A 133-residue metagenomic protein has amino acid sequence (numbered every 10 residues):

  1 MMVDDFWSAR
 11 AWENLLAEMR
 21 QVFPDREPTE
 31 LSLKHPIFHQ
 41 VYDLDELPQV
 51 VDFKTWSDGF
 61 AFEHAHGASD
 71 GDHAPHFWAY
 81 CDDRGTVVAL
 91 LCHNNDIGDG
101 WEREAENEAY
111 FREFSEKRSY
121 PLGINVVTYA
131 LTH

Functional and structural regions predicted by a protein language model:
M1-D4, E27-E30, V88-L91: Structural recognition of the beta-strand scaffold that forms the well-ordered cores of secreted hydrolase catalytic
M1-E13: Short alpha-beta junction capping motif
D5-S8, S32, N94-D96: A mature extracytoplasmic/lumenal domain signature
A11-E18, S119-G123: Stable alpha-helical elements in mature extracytoplasmic
Q21-V22, Y80-G85, Y120: Extracellular/periplasmic catalytic domains that process cell-envelope and extracellular macromolecules
V22-G71, G85-T86: Acidic, glycine-rich loop-and-strand cores that form catalytic or ligand-binding grooves in diverse globular domains
D72-D82, T86-A89: Short, surface-exposed beta-strand/loop micro-motifs that present aromatic residues
G100-H133: Extracellular ligand-binding/catalytic regions of CAZymes and related secreted enzymes and adhesion modules
